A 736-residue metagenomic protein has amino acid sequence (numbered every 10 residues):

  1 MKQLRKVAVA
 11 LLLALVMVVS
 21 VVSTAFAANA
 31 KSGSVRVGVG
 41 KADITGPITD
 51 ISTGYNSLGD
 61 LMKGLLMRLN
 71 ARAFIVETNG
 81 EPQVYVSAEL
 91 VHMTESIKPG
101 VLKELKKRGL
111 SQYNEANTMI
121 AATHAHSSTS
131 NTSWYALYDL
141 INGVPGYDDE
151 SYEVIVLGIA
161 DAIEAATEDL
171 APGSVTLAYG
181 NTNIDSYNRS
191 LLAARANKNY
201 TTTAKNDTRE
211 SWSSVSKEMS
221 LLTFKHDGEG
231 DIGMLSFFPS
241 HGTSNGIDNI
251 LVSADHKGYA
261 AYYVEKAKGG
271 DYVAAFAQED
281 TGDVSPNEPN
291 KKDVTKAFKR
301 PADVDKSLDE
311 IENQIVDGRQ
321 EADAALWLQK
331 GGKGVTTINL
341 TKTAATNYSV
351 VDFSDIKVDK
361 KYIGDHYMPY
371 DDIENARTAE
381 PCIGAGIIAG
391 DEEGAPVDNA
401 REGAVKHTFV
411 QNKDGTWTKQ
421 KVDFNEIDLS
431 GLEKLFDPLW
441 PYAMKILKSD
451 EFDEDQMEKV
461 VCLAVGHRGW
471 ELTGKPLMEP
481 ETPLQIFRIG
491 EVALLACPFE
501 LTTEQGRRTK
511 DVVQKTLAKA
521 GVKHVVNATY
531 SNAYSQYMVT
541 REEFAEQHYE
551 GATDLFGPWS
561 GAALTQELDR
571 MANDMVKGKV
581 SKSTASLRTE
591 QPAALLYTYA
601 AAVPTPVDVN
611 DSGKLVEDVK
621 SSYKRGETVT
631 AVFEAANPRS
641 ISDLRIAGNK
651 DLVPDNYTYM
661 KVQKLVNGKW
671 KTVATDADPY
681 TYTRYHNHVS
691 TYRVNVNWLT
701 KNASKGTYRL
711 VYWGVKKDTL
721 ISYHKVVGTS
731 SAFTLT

Functional and structural regions predicted by a protein language model:
M1-L12: Bacterial N-terminal signal peptides that target proteins for export
L11-S20: Bacterial N-terminal signal peptides
V19-K31: Sec-dependent signal peptide cleavage junction
A28-T736: Non-catalytic substrate/cofactor recognition surfaces at enzyme active-site rims
